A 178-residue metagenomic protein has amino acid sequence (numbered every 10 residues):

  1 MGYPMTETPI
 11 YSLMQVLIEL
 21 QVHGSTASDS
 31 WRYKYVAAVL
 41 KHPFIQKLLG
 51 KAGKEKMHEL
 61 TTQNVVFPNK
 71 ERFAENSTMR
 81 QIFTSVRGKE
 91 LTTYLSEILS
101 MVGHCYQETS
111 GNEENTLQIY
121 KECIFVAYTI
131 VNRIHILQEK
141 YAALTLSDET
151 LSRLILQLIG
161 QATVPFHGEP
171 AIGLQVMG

Functional and structural regions predicted by a protein language model:
M1-G178: Polyanion-engaging groove/track-forming segments
